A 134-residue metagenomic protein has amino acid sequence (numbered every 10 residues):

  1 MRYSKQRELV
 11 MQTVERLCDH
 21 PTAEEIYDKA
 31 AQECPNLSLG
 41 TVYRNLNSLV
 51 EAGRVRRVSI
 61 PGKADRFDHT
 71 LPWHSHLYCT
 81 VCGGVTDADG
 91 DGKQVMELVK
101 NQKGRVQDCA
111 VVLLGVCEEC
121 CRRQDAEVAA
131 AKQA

Functional and structural regions predicted by a protein language model:
M1-Q12: Short alpha-helical segments that sit at the start of domains
Q12-L17, K29: Short amphipathic alpha-helical elements of helix-turn-helix/winged-helix folds
A23-P35: DNA-recognition alpha helix
S38-L39: Short coil turns linking two alpha-helices in DNA-binding domains
V42-A52: Basic amphipathic alpha-helical segments that dock to polyanions
R54-R57, P61-A134: Non-DNA-binding regulatory cores of transcription-related proteins, predominantly C-terminal effector-binding
